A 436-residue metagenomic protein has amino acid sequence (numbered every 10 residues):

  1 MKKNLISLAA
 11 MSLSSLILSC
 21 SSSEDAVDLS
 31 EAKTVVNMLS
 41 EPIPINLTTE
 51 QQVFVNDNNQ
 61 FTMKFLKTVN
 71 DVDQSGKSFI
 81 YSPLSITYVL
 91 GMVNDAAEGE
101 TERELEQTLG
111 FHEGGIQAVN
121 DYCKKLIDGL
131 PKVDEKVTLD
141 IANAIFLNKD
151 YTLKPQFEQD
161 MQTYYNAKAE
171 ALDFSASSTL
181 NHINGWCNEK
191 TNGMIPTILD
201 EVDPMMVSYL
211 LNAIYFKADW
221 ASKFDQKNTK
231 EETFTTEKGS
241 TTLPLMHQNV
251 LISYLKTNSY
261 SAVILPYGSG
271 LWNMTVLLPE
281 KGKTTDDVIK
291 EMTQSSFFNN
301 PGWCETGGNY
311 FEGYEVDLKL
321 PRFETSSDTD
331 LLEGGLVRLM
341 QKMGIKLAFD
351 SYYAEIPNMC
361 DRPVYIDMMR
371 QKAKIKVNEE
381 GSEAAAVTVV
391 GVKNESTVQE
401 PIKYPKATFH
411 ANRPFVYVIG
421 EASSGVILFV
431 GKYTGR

Functional and structural regions predicted by a protein language model:
M1-E31: Bacterial Sec-dependent N-terminal signal peptides
C20-F174, Y433: Detector for small/aliphatic-rich hydrophobic stretches
G76, I116-D287, W303-Q399: Non-catalytic, conformational "gating/processing" segments within enzyme and secreted inhibitor domains
N299-E305, V430: Domain-wide signal for the mature, well-folded portions of proteins, strongly enriched in nucleus-encoded organellar
M368-R436: C-terminal soluble interaction/assembly domains
